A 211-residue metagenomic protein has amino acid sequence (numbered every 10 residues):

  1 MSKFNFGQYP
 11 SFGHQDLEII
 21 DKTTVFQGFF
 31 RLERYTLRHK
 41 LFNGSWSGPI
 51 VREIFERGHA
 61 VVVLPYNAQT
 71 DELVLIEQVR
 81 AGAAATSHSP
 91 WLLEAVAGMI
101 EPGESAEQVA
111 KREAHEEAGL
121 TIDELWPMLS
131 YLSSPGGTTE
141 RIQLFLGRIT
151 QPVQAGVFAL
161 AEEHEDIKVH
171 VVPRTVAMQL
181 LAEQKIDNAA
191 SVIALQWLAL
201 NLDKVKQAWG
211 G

Functional and structural regions predicted by a protein language model:
M1-D16, D21, E77, H88-W91 (+5 more regions): Nudix hydrolase/Nudix homology domain
S2-K3, R52-F55, L64, E72-R112 (+1 more regions): Conserved Nudix-box catalytic region and its N-terminal flanking loop in Nudix hydrolases and closely related
T23-G28, G44, A84-A85, L132-Q143: Acidic pyrophosphate-coordinating catalytic loop
V25-T70, A84: Acidic, metal-coordinating catalytic segment for phosphate/diphosphate chemistry, firing primarily on the Nudix
L37-F42, S134-A155: Active-site-adjacent beta-strand/loop module that shapes the phosphate/pyrophosphate-binding cleft
K40-F42, N67-Q69, V79, R148-P152 (+1 more regions): Short loop segments at secondary-structure junctions
E116-G119: Alpha-helical hinge/cap motifs
T121-W126, L132-S133: Acidic/glycine-rich phosphate/pyrophosphate-binding loops and surrounding catalytic core that coordinate Mg2+
